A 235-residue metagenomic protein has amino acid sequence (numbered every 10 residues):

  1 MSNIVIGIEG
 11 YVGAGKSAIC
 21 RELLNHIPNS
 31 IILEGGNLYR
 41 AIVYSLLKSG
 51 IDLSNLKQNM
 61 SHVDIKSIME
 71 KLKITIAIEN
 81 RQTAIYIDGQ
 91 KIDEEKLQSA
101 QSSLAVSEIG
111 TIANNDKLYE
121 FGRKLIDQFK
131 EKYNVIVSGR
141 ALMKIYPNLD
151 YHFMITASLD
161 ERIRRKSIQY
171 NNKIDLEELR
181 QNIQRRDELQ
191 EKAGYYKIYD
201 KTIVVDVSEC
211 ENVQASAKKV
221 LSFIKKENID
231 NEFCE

Functional and structural regions predicted by a protein language model:
I6-I8: Hydrophobic anchor at the beta1->P-loop junction of P-loop NTPases
V12: The conserved Walker
K16: Conserved lysine of the Walker
I19: Hydrophobic positions on the alpha1 helix immediately C-terminal to the Walker A/P-loop
N25-Q98: N-terminal phosphate/diphosphate-binding loop that engages ATP/GTP or pyrophosphate donors across diverse enzyme folds
V43, L159-S167, R180, Q184 (+1 more regions): An amphipathic alpha-helix signature
I68, A77-Q82, Y119-E131, G139-L149 (+3 more regions): Small-molecule kinase domains that catalyze NTP-dependent phosphoryl transfer to phosphate-bearing small molecules
I87, I92-N171: ATP-dependent NMP and nucleoside kinases share a basic, alpha-helical "lid"
